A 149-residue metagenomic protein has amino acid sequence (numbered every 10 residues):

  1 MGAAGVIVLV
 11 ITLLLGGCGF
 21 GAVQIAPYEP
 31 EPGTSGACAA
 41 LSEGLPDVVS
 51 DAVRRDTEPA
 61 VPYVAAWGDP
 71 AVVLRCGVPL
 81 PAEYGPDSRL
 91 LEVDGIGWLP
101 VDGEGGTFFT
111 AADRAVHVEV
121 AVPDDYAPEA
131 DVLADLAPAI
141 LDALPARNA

Functional and structural regions predicted by a protein language model:
M1-G16: Sec-dependent bacterial lipoprotein signal peptides
I7, P27-P30, T34, D125 (+1 more regions): Generic alpha-helical structural element
C18-A22: Bacterial signal peptide processing site
Q24-I25, V120: A short small-residue
A26-R75: N-terminal secretory signal peptides
V49-D51, V61-D102: Mature extracytoplasmic domains of secretory-pathway proteins
G85-A149: Extracytosolic low-complexity repeat regions of secreted or lipid-anchored proteins
